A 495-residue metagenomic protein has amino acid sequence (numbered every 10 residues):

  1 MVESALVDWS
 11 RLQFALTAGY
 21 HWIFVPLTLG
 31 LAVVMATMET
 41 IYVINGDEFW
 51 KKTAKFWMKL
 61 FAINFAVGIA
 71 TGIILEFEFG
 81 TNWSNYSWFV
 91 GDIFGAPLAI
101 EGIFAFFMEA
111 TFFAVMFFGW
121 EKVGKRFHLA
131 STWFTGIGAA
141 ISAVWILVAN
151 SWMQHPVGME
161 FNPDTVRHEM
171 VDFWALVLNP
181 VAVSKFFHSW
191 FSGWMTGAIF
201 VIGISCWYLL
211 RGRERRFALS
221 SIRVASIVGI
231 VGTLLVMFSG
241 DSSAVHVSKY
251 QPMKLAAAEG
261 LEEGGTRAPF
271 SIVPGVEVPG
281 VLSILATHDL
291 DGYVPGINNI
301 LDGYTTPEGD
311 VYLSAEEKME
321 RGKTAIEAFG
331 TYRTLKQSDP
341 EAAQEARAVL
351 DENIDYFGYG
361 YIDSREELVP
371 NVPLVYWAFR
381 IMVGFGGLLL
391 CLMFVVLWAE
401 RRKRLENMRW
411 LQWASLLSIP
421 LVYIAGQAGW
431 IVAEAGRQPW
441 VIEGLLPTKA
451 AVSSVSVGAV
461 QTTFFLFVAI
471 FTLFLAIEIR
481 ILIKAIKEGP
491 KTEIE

Functional and structural regions predicted by a protein language model:
M1-G19, G46-T53, F77-A99, S151-F187 (+4 more regions): Membrane-interface interhelical loops and short amphipathic "cap" helices that link adjacent transmembrane segments
A15, P180-G193, V278-F385, F464: Individual transmembrane alpha-helix segments
N45-A66, F89-G95, A99, G119-I137 (+2 more regions): Membrane-interfacial loop-to-helix junctions in multi-pass inner-membrane proteins
A62-T71, W133-M153, G229-G240, Y332-L335 (+1 more regions): Hydrophobic alpha-helical membrane-insertion segments
N64-F134, S151, A435-Q438: Membrane-interface helix-loop-helix modules in multi-pass inner-membrane proteins
F113-K122, F127-G136, V144-M153, F173 (+1 more regions): Internal alpha-helical transmembrane segments
A149, G229-T324: Aromatic-rich transmembrane-lumenal/periplasmic boundary elements in polytopic membrane proteins
E367-W430, Q461-A485: C-terminal substrate/ligand-recognition segments
